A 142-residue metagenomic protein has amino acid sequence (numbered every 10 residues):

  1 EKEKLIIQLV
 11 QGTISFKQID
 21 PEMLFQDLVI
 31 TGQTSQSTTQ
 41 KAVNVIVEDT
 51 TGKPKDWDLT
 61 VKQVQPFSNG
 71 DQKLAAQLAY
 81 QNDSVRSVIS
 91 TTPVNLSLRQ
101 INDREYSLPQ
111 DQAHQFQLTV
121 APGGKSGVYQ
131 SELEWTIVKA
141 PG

Functional and structural regions predicted by a protein language model:
E1-A75, A79-Q81, P93-G142: N-terminal small/polar-rich segments of proteins
V85-T92: Beta-strand/loop-rich accessory regions of lumenal/periplasmic or secreted enzymes, predominantly carbohydrate-active
